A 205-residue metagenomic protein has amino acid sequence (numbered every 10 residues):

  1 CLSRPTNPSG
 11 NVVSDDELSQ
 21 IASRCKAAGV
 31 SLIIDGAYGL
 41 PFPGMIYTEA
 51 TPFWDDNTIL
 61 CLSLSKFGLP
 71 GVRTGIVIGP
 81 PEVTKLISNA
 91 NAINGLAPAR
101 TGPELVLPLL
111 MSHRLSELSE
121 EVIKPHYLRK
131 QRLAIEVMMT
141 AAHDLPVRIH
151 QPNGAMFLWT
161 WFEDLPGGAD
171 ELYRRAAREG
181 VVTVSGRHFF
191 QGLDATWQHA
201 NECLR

Functional and structural regions predicted by a protein language model:
C1-F42: Active-site phosphate-binding strand-loop segment of PLP-dependent enzymes
E49-N89, A97-G102: Active-site PLP attachment segment
S88-N94, S112-V137, L165: Structural signature of PLP-dependent enzymes
E120-I135, V147-F162, H199: Conserved glycine-rich beta-strand-loop-beta hairpin in the small C-terminal domain of fold type I
W159-L204: Conserved C-terminal alpha-helix-loop-beta "cap" of PLP-dependent enzymes that closes/shapes the active-site mouth
